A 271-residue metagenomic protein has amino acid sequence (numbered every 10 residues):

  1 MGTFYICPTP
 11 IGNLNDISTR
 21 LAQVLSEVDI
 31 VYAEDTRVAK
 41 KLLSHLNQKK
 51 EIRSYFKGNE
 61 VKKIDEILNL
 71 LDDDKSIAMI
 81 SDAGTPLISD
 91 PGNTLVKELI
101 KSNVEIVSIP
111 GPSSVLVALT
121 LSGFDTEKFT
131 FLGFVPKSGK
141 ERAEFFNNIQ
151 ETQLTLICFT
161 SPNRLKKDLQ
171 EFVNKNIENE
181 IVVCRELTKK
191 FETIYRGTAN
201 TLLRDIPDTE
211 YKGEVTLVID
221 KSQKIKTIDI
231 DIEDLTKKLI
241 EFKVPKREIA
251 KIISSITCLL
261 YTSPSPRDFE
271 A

Functional and structural regions predicted by a protein language model:
M1-K57: Glycine-rich, flexible N-terminal cofactor/catalytic loop recognition
I11-G12, D82-P86, P162-R164, S222-Q223: Short glycine-rich anion-binding loops that position phosphate/pyrophosphate groups of nucleotides and phosphorylated
L25-V31, V104-I106, L154-L156: Short active-site oxyanion
N59-E66: Glycine-rich, highly charged phosphate/nucleotide-binding loops
D73-L132, P136: Short glycine-cluster motifs
K75-S76, T155, P162-L259, S263: A contiguous loop/helix-start segment that scaffolds small-molecule binding in enzyme catalytic cores
T130-E151: A short, charged helix-loop
Y261-A271: Single conserved hydrophobic/aromatic residue that forms the stacking wall/gate of nucleotide- or nucleobase-binding
